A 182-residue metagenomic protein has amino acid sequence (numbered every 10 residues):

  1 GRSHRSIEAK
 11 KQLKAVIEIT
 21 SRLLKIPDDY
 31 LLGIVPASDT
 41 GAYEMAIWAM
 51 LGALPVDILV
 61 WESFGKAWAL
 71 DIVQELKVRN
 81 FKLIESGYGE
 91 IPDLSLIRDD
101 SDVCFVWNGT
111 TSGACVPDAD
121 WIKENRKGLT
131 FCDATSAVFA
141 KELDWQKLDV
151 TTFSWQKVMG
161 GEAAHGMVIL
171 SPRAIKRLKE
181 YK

Functional and structural regions predicted by a protein language model:
G1-M45, S63-K66, L70-D71: Conserved N-terminal alpha-helix of the aminotransferase class I/II PLP-enzyme fold
T40-K182: Conserved PLP-enzyme active-site core in the AAT-like
